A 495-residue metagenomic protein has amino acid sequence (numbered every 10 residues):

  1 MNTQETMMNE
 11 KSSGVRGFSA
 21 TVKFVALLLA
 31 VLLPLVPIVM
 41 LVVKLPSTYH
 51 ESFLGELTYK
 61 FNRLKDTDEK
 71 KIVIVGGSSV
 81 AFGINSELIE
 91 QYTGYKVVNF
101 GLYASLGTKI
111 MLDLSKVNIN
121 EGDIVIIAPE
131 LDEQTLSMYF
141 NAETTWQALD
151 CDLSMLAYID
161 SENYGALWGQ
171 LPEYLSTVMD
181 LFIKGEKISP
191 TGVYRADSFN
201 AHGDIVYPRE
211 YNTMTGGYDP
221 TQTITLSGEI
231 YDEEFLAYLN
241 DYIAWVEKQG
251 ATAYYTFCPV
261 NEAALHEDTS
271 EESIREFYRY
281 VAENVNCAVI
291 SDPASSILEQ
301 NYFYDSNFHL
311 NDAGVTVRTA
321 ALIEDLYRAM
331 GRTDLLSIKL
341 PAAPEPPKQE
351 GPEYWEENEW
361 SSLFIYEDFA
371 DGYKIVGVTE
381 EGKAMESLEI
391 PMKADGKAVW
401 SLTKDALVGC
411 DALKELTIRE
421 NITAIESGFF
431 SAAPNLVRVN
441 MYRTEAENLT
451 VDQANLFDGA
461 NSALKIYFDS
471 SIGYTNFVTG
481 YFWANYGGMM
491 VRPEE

Functional and structural regions predicted by a protein language model:
M1-T21: N-terminal Lys/Arg-rich, disordered targeting/topogenic segments
L32-Y95, S105-D113: Membrane/wall-proximal cationic-aromatic binding patches
V75, S79-I159: Membrane-embedded segments
A142-Q249, P341-P344: Secreted/periplasmic serine-hydrolase-like ester/acetyl group-modifying domain
D241-E247, A253, F257-F308: Extended hydrophobic/aromatic segments used for targeting, binding, or gating
S306-K348: Histidine-centered active-site loop/cap adjacent to the catalytic His in serine esterases/O-acetyl transfer systems
L363-G372, K383-W400, C410-A424, P434-T450 (+2 more regions): Structural signature of tandem-repeat unit edges
